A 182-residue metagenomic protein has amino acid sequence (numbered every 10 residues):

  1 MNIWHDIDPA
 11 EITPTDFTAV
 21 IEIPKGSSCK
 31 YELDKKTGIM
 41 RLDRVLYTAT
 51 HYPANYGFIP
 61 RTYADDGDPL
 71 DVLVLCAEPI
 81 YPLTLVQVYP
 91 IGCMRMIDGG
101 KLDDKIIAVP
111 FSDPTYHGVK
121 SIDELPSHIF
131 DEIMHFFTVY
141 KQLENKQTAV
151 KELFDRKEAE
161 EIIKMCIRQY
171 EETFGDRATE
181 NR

Functional and structural regions predicted by a protein language model:
M1-R182: Hydrophobic N-terminal alpha-helices or hydrophobic patches in metabolic proteins across all domains of life
